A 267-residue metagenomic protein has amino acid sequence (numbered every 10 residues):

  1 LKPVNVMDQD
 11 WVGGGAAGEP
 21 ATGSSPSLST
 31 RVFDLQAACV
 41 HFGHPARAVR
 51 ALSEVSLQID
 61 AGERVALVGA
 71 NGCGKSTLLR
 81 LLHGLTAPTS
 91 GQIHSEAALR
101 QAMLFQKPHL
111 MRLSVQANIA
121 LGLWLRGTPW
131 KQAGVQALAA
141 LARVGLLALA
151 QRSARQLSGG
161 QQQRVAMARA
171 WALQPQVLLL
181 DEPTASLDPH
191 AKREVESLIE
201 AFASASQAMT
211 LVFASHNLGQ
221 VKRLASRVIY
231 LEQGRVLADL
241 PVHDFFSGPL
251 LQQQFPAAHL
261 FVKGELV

Functional and structural regions predicted by a protein language model:
V68-A70: The feature captures the beta-strand-to-loop junction immediately N-terminal to the Walker
H83: Helix-to-loop junction immediately C-terminal to a conserved catalytic motif
K131-L149: Conserved ABC ATPase "signature" region
S153-L157, Q161: Conserved ABC ATPase signature
L178-D181: Catalytic Walker B motif of ABC-type/P-loop ATPase nucleotide-binding domains
S215-H216: H-loop/switch region of ABC-family ATPase nucleotide-binding domains
R235-L260: Conserved beta-strand-loop-alpha-helix hinge in the C-terminal portion of ABC ATPase nucleotide-binding domains
